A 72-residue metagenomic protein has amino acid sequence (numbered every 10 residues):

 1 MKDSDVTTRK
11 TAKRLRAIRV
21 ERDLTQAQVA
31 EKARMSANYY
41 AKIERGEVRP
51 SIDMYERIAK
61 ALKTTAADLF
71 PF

Functional and structural regions predicted by a protein language model:
M1-K10: A detector for short, charged/polar N-terminal pre-domain segments
R9, V20-E21, R49: Short amphipathic helical patch at the helix-1/turn junction of helix-turn-helix
K13-K32, R57: Short basic helix-loop element that most often maps to the first helix and adjoining turn of HTH DNA-binding modules
L15, V29-A30, Y40-I43, L69: Conserved hydrophobic/aromatic packing and binding residues within compact polymer-binding modules
R34-R49: Recognition helix of helix-turn-helix/homeodomain-like DNA-binding domains that insert into the DNA major groove
D53-D68: DNA major-groove recognition helix of helix-turn-helix/homeodomain DNA-binding modules
F72: Short acidic/histidine-centered micro-motifs embedded in hydrophobic/aromatic stretches that mark compact functional
